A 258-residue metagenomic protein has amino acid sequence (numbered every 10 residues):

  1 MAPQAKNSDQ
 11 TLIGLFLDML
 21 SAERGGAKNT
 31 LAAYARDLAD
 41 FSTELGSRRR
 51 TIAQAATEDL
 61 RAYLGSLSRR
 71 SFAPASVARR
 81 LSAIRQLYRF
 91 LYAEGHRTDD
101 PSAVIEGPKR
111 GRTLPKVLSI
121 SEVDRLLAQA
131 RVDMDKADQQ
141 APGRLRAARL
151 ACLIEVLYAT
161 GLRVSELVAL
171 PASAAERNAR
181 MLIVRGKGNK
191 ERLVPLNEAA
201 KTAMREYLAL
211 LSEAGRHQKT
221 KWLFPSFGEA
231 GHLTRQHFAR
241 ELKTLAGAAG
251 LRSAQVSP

Functional and structural regions predicted by a protein language model:
M1-P258: Conserved catalytic core of the tyrosine transesterase superfamily
